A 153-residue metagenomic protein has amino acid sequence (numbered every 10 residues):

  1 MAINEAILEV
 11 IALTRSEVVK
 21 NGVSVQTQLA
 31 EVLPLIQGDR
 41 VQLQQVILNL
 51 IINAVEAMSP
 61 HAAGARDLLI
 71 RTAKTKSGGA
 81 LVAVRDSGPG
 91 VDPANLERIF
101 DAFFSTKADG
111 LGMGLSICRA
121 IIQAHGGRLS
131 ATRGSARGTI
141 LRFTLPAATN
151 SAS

Functional and structural regions predicted by a protein language model:
M1-I11, Q26, A73: A conserved beta-strand-to-alpha-helix junction within the catalytic ATP-binding
I3, G90-R98: Short helix N-cap motif at coil->helix boundaries in the Bergerat
L8, V19, S24-P34: Conserved catalytic submotifs in the C-terminal HATPase_c
L35-G38, T106: Conserved micro-motifs of the catalytic ATP-binding
G64-V82: Short beta-strand-loop-beta element adjacent to the nucleotide/active-site pocket used for signaling
G114, C118: Short alpha-helical Gxxx[C/S/T] motif in the catalytic ATP-binding
